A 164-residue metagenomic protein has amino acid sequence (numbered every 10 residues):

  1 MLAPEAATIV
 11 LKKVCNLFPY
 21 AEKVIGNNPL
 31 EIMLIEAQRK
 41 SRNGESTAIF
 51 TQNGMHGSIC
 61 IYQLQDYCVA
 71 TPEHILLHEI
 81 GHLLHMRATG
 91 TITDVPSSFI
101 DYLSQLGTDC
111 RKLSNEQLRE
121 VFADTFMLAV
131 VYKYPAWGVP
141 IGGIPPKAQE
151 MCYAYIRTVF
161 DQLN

Functional and structural regions predicted by a protein language model:
M1-T8, Y20-N164: Active-site-flanking segments in enzyme catalytic domains
V10-L17: Short, non-transmembrane alpha-helical segments in secretory-pathway proteins
